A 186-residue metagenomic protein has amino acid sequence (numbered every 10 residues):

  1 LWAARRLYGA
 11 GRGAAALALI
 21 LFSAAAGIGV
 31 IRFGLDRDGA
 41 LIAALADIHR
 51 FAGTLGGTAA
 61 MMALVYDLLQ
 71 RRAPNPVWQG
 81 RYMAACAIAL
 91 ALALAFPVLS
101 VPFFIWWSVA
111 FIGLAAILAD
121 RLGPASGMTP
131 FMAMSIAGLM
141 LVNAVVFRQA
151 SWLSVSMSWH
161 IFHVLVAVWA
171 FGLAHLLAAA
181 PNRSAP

Functional and structural regions predicted by a protein language model:
L1-D47, R183: N-terminal topogenic module of multi-pass integral membrane proteins
W2-G9, V65-A73, A116-A125, A174-N182: Structural signal for the C-terminal ends of transmembrane alpha-helices and the immediately following loop
G9-F22, R71-M83, P124-I136, P181-P186: Membrane-interfacial loop-to-transmembrane alpha-helix junctions, especially the N-terminal start
A14-A24, L45-G53, W106, S154-L165: Physicochemical signature of membrane-embedded alpha-helices that form the seven-helix bundle of GPCRs, emphasizing
L21-I28, A84-A95, S135-R148: Aromatic-anchored segments of alpha-helical transmembrane domains
I31-G39, A91-S100, N143-S154: Juxtamembrane "helix-exit" motif on the non-cytosolic side of transmembrane helices
A46-D120: Membrane-proximal helix-loop-helix units in multi-pass membrane proteins
D120-P186: C-terminal transmembrane-bundle signature of multipass membrane proteins, characterized by strong activation on
